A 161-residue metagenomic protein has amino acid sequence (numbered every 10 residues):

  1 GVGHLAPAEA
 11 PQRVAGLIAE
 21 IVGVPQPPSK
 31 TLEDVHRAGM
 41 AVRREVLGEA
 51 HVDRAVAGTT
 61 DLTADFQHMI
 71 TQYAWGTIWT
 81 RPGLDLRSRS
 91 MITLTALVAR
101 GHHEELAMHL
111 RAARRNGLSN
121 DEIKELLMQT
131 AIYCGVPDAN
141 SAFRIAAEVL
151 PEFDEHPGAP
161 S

Functional and structural regions predicted by a protein language model:
G1-K30: Catalytic active-site module of serine/aspartate enzymes centered on a nucleophile-bearing elbow/loop
G3, A41, G76, T93 (+3 more regions): Amphipathic alpha-helical segments within well-ordered protein domains
S29-R87, R115, N140-S161: Acidic, glycine/proline-rich low-complexity segments that act as flexible tails and inter-domain linkers
L62, V98, N116, Q129-V136: A short structural micro-motif
I70-A74, M91-V98, L126-A131, A142: Short alpha-helical scaffolding segments that buttress acidic/His motifs in well-ordered protein cores
P82-S90, R100-H102, N120-K124: Short, low-complexity cationic-aromatic patches
H103-D121, A139-R144: Extended intrinsically disordered, low-complexity coil regions enriched in Ser, Thr, Gly, Ala and often Pro
E122-A146, F153: Preference for long, well-ordered alpha-helical segments
